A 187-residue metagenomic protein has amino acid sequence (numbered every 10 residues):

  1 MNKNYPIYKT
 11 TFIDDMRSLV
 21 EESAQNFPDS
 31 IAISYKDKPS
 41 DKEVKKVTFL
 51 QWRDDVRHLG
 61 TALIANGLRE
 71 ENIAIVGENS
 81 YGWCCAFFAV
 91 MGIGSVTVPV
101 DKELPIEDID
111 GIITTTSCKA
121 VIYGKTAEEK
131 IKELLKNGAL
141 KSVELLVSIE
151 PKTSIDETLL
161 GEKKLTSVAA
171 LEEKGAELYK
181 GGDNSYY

Functional and structural regions predicted by a protein language model:
Y5-D14, S154-Y187: Flexible, low-complexity linker/hinge segments
I13, V76-G77, V121-G124: Active-site-adjacent beta-strand anchor residues
L19-V47, T153-D156: AMP-dependent adenylate-forming
V20, I109, D183: Acidic, amphipathic alpha-helical patches
A32-G67, A74-S80, C84-F88, P105-D110 (+1 more regions): Conserved AMP-binding/adenylate-forming core of the ANL superfamily
G92-A170: Structural core segment of the AMP-binding/adenylate-forming
